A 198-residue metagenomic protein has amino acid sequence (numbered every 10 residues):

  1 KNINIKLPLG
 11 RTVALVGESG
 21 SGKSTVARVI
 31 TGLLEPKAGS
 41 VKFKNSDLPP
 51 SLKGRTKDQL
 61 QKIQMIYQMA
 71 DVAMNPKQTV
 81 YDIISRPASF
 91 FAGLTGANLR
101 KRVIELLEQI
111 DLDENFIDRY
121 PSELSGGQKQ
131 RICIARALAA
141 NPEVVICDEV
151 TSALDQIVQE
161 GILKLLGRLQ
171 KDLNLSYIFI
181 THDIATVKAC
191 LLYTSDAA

Functional and structural regions predicted by a protein language model:
S21, T151, Y193-A198: Conserved small/polar residues in nucleotide/adenosyl-binding loops
T31: Helix-to-loop junction immediately C-terminal to a conserved catalytic motif
G39-P50: Conserved ABC transporter NBD signature motif
L48-Q64, D82, F90: ABC ATPase NBD coupling module
A97-N115: Conserved ABC ATPase "signature" region
Y120-L124, Q128: Conserved ABC ATPase signature
N141: Conserved catalytic motifs of ABC-family nucleotide-binding domains
